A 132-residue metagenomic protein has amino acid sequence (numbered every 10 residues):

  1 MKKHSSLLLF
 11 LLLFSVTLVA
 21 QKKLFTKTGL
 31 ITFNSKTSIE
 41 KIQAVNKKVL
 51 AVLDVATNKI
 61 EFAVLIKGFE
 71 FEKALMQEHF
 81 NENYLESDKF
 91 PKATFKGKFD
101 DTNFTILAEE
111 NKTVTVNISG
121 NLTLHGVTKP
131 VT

Functional and structural regions predicted by a protein language model:
M1-L24: Bacterial Sec-dependent N-terminal signal peptides
Q21-T132: Low-complexity, acidic/polar, glycine-enriched regions of mature
